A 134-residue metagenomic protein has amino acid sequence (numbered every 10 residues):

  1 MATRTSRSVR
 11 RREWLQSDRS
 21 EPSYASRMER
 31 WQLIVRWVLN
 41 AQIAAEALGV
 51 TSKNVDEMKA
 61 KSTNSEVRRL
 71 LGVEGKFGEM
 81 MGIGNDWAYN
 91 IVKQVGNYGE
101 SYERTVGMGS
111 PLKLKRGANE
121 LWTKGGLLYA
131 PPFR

Functional and structural regions predicted by a protein language model:
M1-R7: A ligand-binding cleft/hinge motif common to bilobed small-molecule-binding domains
V9-M80, D86, F133-R134: Extended ligand-binding regions for polar small-molecule ligands
V67-R134: C-terminal functional modules
